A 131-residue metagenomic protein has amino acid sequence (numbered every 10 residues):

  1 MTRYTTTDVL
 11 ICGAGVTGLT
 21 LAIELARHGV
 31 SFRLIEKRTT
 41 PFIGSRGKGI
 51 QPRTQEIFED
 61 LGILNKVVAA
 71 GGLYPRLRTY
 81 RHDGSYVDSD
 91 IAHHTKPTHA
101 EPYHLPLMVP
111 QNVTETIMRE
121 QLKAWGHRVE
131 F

Functional and structural regions predicted by a protein language model:
M1-T2, F32-E36, D83, T95-H99: A short alpha-helix capping/helix-coil boundary motif
M1-T2, T6, R76: Short, intrinsically disordered or compositionally biased N-terminal tails of bacterial proteins
Y4-L34, T39: N-terminal Rossmann-like FAD-binding beta1-loop-alpha1 element of flavoenzymes
S31-R33, L64, R128: Residue-level detector of anion-binding/catalytic polar loops
I43-G126: Active-site-adjacent segment of FAD-dependent monooxygenases/related oxidoreductases
F131: A conserved short coil-to-beta-strand element within the FAD-binding core of flavoproteins
